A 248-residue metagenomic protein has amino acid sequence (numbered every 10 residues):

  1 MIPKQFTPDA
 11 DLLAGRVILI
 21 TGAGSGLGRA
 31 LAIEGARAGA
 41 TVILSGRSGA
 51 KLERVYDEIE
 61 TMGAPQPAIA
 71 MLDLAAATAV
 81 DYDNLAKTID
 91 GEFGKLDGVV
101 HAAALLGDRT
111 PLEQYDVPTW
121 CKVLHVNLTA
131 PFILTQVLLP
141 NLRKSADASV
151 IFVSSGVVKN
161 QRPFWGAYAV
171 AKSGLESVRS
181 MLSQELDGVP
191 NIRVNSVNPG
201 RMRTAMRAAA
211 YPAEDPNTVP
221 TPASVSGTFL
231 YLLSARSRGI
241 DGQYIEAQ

Functional and structural regions predicted by a protein language model:
P3, G188, I192, S196-V197 (+2 more regions): C-terminal helical subdomain
R16, A64-P65, K95-D97, L142-S155 (+2 more regions): Active-site loop of short-chain dehydrogenase/reductase
G22-G26: Conserved glycine-rich cofactor-binding loop
A40-V55: Conserved glycine-rich Rossmann-like NAD(P)H-binding loop of the short-chain dehydrogenase/reductase
M62-T78: Rossmann-fold cofactor-recognition segment
L85, T110-L112, D116-C121: Substrate-binding pocket helix/loop in short-chain dehydrogenase/reductase
V117, R143-G188: Catalytic loop of short-chain dehydrogenase/reductase
